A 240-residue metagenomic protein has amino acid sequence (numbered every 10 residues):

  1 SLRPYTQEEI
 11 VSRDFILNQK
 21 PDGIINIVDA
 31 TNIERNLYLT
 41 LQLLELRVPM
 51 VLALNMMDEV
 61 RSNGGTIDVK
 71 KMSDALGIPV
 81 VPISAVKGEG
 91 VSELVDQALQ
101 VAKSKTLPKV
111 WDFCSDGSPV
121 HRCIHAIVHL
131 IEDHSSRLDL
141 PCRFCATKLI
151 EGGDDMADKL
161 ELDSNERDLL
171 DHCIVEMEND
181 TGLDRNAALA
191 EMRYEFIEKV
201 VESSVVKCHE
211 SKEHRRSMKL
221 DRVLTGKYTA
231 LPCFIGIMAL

Functional and structural regions predicted by a protein language model:
S1-R3: Conserved nucleotide-sensing/catalytic segment adjacent to the nucleotide-binding pocket in NTP-handling enzymes
Q7-V81: Conserved C-terminal guanine-recognition region of P-loop GTPase G domains, centered on the G4
S12, V206-V223: Cytosolic juxtamembrane amphipathic/interface segments immediately preceding and feeding into a transmembrane helix
Q19-D22, L46, D74, L140 (+2 more regions): Short flexible coil/turn linkers enriched for glycine and charged/polar residues that connect secondary-structure
V51, R61-E210: Alpha-helical transmembrane helix bundles of large polytopic membrane transport and channel proteins
V223-L240: Core alpha-helical transmembrane segments of integral membrane proteins
